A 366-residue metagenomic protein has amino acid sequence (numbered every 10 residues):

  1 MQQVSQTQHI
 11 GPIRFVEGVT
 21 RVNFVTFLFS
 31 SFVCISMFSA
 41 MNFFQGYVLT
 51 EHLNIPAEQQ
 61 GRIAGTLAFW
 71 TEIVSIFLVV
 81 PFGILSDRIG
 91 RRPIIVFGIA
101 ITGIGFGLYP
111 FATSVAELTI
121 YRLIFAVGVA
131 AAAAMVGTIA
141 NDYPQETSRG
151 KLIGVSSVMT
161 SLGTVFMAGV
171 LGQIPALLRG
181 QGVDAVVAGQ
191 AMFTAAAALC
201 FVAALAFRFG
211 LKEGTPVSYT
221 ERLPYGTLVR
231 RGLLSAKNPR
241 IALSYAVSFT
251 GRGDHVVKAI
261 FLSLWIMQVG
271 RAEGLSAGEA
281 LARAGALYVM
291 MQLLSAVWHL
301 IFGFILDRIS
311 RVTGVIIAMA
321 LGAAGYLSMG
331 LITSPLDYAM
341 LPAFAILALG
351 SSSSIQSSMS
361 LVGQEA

Functional and structural regions predicted by a protein language model:
Q2-F24, E213-A246: Juxtamembrane intracellular "pre-TM" segments in multi-pass secondary transporters
R14-H52, K237-K258, L262, A345 (+1 more regions): Pair of pore-lining "gating" transmembrane helices in MFS-fold secondary transporters
G65-G83, A286-I301: Central cavity-lining transmembrane alpha-helices of secondary-active solute carriers, predominantly the Major
R88-I99, R308-M319: Cytoplasmic membrane-interface "Motif A"-like loop-to-helix N-cap segments of 12-TM Major Facilitator Superfamily
A100-T113, A320-P335: C-terminal ends and interior cores of transmembrane alpha-helices in multi-pass membrane transporters/permeases
A131-Q145, S353-A366: Intracellular juxtamembrane helix-capping segments at the cytosolic ends of symmetry-related transmembrane helices
I153-A176, C200: Glycine-rich segments within core transmembrane alpha-helices of 12-TM secondary carriers
L171-G172, A176, A197-V217: C-terminal membrane-cytosol helix-exit motif in multi-pass small-molecule transporters
